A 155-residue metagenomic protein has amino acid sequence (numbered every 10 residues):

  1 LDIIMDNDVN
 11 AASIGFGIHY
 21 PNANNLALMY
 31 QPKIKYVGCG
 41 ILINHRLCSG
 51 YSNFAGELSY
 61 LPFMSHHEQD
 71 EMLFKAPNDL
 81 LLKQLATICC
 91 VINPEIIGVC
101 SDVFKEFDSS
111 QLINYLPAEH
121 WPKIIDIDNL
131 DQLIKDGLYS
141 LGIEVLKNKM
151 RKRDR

Functional and structural regions predicted by a protein language model:
L1-F63: Phosphate-binding/catalytic loop of phosphoryl-transfer enzymes
H19, L47, F63-R155: ATP-binding/phosphotransfer module of carbohydrate and carboxylate kinases, centering on a glycine-rich
